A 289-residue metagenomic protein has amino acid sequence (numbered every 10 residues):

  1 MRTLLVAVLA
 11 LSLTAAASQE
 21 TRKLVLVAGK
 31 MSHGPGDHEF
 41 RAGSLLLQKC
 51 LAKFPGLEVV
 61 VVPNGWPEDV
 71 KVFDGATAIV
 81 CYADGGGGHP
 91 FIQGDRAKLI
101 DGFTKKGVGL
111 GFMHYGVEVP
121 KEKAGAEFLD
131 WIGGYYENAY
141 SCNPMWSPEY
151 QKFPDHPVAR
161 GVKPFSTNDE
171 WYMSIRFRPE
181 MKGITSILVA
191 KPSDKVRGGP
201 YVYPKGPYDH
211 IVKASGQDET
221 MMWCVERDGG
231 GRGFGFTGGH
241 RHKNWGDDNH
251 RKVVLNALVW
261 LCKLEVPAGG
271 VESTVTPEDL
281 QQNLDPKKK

Functional and structural regions predicted by a protein language model:
M1-L4: Positively charged n-region of N-terminal signal peptides that target proteins for export
V6-A17: Hydrophobic h-region of N-terminal signal peptides that target proteins for export in Gram-negative bacteria
E20-R22, A28, G43-K49, K53 (+3 more regions): Extracellular ligand-binding/catalytic regions of CAZymes and related secreted enzymes and adhesion modules
V25-V27, M31-V119: Helical hinge/lid and interdomain linker segments adjacent to catalytic or ligand-binding clefts that mediate domain
H33-G36, H114-Y115, N143-S147, K163 (+2 more regions): Active-site rim elements
A42, L46, K98-L99, E127 (+3 more regions): Extracytoplasmic/secreted proteins, especially bacterial periplasmic and envelope-associated proteins
A52, E137-G229: Catalytic beta-strand/loop cores that center a nucleophilic Ser/Cys/Thr and support acyl-enzyme chemistry
G86-P164: A glycine-rich, often tryptophan-bearing local segment used as a flexible ligand/cofactor-contacting loop or short
